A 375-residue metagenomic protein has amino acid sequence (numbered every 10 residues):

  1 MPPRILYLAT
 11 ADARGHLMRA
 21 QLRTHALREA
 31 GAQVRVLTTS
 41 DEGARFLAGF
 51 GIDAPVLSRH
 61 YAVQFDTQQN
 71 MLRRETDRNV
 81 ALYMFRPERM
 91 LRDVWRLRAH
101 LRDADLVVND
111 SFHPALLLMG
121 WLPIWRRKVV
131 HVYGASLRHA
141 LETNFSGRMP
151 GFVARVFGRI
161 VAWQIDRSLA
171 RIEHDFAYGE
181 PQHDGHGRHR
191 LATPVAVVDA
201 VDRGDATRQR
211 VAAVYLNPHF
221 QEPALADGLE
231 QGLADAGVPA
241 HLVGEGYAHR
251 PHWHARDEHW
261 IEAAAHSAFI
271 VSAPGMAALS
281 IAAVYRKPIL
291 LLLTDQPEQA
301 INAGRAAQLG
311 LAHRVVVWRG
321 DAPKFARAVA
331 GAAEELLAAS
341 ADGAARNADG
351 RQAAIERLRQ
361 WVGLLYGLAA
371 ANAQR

Functional and structural regions predicted by a protein language model:
P3, A11, E29-A30, V34-A81 (+1 more regions): Conserved nucleotide-sugar phosphate-binding/catalytic loop shared by glycosyltransferases and other
L8-A9, Y133-A135, P150-G151, H174-Y178 (+3 more regions): Active-site donor-nucleotide binding/catalytic segment of nucleotide-sugar enzymes
A9-Q21, E222-P223: A short, glycine/small-residue-rich beta-strand->loop->alpha-helix junction that serves as a flexible
M71-L116: Conserved nucleotide-sugar donor-binding subdomain of glycosyltransferases
W125-L191: Active-site-proximal region of nucleotide-activated glycan assembly enzymes, centered on histidine/acidic-rich loops
E245-Y285: Donor nucleotide-activated moiety binding/catalytic core segment of transferases that use nucleotide-activated donors
A278-L279, A283-L337: Catalytic binding pocket for nucleotide-activated donors in carbohydrate/polymer assembly enzymes
A326-R375: C-terminal amphipathic helix plus adjacent low-complexity, charged tail appended to glycosyltransferase catalytic
